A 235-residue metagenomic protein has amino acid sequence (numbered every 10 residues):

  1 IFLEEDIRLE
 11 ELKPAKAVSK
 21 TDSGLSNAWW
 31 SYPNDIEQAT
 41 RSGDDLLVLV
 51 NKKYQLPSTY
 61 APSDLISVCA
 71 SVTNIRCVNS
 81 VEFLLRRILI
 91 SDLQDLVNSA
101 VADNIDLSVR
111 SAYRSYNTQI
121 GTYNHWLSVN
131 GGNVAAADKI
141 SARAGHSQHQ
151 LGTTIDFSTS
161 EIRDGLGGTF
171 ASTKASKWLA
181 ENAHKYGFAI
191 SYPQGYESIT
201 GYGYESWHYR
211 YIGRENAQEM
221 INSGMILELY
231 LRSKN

Functional and structural regions predicted by a protein language model:
I1-A112, Y116-N235: Extracytoplasmic cell-surface/polysaccharide-interacting catalytic and binding patches
